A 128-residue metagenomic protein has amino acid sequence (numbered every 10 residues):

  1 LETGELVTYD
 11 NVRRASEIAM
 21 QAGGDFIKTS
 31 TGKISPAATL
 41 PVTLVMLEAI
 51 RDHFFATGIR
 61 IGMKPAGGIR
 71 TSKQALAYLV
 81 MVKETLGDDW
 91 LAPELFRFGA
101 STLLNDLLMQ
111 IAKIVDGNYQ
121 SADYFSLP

Functional and structural regions predicted by a protein language model:
L1-K64, R70-F98, M109-P128: Alpha/beta enzyme core
S101-N105: Short, flexible loop segments at boundaries between secondary-structure elements
